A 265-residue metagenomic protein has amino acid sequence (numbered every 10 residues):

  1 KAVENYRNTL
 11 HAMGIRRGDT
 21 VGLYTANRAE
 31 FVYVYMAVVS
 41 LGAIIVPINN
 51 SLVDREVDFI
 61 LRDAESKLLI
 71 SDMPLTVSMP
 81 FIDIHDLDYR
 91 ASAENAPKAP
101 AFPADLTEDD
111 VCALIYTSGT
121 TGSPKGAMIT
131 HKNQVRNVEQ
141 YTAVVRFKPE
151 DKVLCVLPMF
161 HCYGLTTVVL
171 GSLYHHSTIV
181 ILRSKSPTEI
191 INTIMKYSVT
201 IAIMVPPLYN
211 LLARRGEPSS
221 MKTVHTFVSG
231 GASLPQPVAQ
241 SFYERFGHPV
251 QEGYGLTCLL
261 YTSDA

Functional and structural regions predicted by a protein language model:
N5-D54: Conserved AMP-binding/adenylate-forming
T25, A43-L61, M73-L75, S177-Y197 (+2 more regions): ATP-dependent adenylate-forming carboxylate-activation enzymes
F31-V39, I45, I60, Q134 (+1 more regions): Short hydrophobic alpha-helical segments of the AMP-binding
M73-E108, L260-S263: ANL superfamily adenylate-forming
K98-Y116, S123, R146-K152: Conserved pre-ATP/AMP-binding loop-to-beta segment of ANL
C112-R136, A265: Conserved AMP-binding A3 loop
V135-K152, F160-I201, L211, R215: Conserved AMP-binding/adenylation subdomain of ANL enzymes
V199-M204, A213-D264: Gly/Ser/Thr-rich phosphate-binding loop
